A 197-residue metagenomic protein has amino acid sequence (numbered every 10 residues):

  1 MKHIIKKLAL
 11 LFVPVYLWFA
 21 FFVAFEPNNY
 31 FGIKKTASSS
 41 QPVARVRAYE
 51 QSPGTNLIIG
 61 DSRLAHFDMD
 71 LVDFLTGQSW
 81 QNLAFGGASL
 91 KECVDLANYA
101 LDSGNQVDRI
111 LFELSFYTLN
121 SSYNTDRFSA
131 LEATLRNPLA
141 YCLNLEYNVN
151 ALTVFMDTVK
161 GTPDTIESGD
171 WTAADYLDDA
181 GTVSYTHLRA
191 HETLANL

Functional and structural regions predicted by a protein language model:
M1-K6: Positively charged n-region of N-terminal signal peptides that target proteins for export
K7-A24: Hydrophobic membrane-insertion alpha-helices, especially the h-region of bacterial N-terminal signal peptides
P27-V43: Alpha-helical transmembrane signal-anchor/signal-peptide segments
A48, P53-M69, W80: Catalytic nucleophile-elbow at a beta strand-turn-alpha helix junction centered on a G-D-S/GDSL motif, marking
L64-C142: Membrane-embedded segments
Y141-S168: Low-complexity, serine/threonine/proline-enriched polar segments
T186-T193: Conserved small/polar residues in nucleotide/adenosyl-binding loops
